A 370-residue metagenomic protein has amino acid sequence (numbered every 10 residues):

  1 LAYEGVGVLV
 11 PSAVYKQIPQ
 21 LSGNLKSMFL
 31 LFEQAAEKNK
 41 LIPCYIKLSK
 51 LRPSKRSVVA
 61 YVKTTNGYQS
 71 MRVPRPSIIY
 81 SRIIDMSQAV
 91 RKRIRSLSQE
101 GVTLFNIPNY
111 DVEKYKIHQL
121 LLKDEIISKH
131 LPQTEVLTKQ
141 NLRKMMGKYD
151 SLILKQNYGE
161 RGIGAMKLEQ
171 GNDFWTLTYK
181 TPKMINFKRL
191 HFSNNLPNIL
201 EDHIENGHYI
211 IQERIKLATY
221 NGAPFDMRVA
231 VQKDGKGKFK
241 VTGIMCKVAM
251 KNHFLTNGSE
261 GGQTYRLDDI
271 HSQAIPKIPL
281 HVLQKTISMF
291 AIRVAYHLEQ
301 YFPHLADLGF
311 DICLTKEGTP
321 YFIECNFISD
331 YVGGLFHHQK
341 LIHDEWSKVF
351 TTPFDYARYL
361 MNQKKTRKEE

Functional and structural regions predicted by a protein language model:
A2-Y15: Short beta-strand segments enriched in small/hydrophobic residues
G5, S77-I78, Y321: Structural motif
V8, Y80-S81, L154, Q212: Redox-cofactor binding/interface segments in oxidoreductases and associated redox assembly factors
V14-L25, G333-I342: Short, flexible/disordered intra-domain loops and linkers
L21-N141, G147, E160: Conserved N-proximal alpha/beta basic substrate-recognition cap immediately N-terminal to, or forming the N-lobe
C44-L48, I211-R214, D226-M227, Y301-E317: A short glycine-rich, hydrophobically flanked beta-strand micro-motif that places a catalytic Asp/Glu for divalent metal
M146-S151, N157-M166, Q170-G262: Phosphate-binding site of ATP-dependent enzymes
Y265-L305, L314-E370: C-terminal active-site "lid" helix and adjoining low-complexity regulatory extension at the edge of ATP-using catalytic
